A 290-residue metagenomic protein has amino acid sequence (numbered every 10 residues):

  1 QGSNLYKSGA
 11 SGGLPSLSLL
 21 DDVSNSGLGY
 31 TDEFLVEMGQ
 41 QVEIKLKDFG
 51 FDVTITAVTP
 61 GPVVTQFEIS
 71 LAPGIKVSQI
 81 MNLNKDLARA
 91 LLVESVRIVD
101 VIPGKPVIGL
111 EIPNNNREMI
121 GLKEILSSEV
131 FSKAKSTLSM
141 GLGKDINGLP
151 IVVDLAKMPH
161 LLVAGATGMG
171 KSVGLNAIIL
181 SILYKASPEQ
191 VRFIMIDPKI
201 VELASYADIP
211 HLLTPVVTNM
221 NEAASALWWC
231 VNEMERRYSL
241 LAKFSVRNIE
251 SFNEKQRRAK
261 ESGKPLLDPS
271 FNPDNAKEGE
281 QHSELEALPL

Functional and structural regions predicted by a protein language model:
Q1-M158: Low-complexity, intrinsically disordered P/S/T-rich segments
S26-F34, A72-K76, E129-S132, A164-M169 (+2 more regions): Flexible beta-alpha connector loops of hexameric P-loop NTPases
G74, P106-S139, K144-I146, P150-V152 (+3 more regions): P-loop NTPase motor-domain active sites and their immediate coupling elements
D86, A226-W229, E233: Generic recognition of well-ordered alpha-helical segments
A156-P159, L183-A226: P-loop NTPase switch/communication element
G174, I178: Hydrophobic positions on the alpha1 helix immediately C-terminal to the Walker A/P-loop
